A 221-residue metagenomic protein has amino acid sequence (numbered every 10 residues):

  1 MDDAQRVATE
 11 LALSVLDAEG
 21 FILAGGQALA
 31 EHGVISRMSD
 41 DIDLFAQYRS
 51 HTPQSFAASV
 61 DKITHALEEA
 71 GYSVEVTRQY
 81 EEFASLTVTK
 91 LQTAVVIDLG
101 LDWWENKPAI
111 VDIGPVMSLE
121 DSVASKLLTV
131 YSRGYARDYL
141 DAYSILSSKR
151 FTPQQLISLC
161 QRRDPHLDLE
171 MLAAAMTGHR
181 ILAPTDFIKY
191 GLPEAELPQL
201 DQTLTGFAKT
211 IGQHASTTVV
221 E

Functional and structural regions predicted by a protein language model:
M1-E221: Compositionally biased terminal segments of proteins
